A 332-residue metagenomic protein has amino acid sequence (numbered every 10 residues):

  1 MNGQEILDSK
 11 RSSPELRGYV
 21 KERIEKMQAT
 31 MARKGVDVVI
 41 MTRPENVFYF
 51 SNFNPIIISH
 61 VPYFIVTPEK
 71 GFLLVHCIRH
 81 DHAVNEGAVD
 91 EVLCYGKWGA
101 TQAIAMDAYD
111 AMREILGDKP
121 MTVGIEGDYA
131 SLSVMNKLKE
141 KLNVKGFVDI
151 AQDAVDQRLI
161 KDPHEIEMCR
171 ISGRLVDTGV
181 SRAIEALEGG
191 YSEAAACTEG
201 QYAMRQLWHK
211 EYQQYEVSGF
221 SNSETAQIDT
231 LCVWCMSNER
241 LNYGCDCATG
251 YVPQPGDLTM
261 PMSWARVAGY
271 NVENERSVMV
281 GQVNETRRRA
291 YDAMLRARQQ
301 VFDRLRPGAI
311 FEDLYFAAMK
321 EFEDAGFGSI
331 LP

Functional and structural regions predicted by a protein language model:
M1-P332: Active-site neighborhoods and metal-handling regions in enzymes and metal-associated proteins
